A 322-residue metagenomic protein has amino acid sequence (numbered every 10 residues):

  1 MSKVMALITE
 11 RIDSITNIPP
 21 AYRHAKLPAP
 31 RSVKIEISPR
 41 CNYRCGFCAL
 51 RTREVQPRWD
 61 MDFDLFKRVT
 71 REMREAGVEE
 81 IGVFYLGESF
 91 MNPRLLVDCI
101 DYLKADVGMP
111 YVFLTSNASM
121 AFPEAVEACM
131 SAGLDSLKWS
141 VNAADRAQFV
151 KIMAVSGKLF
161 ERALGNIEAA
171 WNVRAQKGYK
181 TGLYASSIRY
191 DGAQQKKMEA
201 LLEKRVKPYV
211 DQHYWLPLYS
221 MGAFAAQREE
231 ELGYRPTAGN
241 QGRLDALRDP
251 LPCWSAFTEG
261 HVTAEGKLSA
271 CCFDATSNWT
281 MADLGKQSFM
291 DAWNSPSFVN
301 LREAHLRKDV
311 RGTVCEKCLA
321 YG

Functional and structural regions predicted by a protein language model:
S2, A6-E10, Q56, M61-D64 (+4 more regions): Radical SAM enzyme [4Fe-4S]-AdoMet core and its adjacent flexible, acidic and glycine-rich loops/tails across
S2-S136, I152-E161, G165: Conserved alpha-helical substructure of the radical SAM core
I35, P39-N42, L247, D309-G312: Processing junctions and N-termini across compartments
N42-L50, A270-F273, G312-Y321: Local cysteine-cluster metal-coordination motifs and their immediate loop/turn environment, predominantly Fe-S cluster
